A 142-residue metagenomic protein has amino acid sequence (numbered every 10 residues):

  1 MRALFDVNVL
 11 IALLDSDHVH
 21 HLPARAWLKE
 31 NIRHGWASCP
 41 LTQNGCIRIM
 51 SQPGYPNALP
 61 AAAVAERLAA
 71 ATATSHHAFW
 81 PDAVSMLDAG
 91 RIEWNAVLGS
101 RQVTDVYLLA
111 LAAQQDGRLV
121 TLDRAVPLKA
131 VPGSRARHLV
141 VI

Functional and structural regions predicted by a protein language model:
M1-S38, M50-E66, V131-S134: Short, well-structured N-terminal submotif of metal-dependent ribonuclease cores
G35, H76-A78, R137-H138: Conserved beta-strand segments of alpha/beta enzyme cores
L41-Q43: Short, conserved alpha-helical segments within structured domains
C46: Extracytoplasmic
G54-P56, L98, R137-L139: Short, hinge-like loop/turn segments at secondary-structure boundaries
T74-R124: Active-site neighborhoods of divalent-metal-dependent phosphate/nucleic-acid chemistry enzymes
Q114, R118-V120, R124-I142: Charged phosphate-binding loop/patch that engages nucleotide di/tri-phosphates or the phosphate backbone of nucleic
